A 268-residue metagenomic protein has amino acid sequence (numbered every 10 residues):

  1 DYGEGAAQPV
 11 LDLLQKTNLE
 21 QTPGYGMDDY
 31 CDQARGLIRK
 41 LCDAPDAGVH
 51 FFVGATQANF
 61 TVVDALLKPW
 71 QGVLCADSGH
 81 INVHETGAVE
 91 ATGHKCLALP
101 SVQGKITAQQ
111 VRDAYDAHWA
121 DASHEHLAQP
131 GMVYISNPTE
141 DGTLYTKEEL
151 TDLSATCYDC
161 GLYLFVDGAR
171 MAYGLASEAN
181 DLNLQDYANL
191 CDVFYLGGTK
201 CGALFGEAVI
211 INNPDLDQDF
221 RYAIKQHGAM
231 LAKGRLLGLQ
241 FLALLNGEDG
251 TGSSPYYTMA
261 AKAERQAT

Functional and structural regions predicted by a protein language model:
A7-A55, D77-N82, A88: Conserved N-terminal alpha-helix of the aminotransferase class I/II PLP-enzyme fold
L41, T61-W70, A88: Glycine-rich loop at the start of a catalytic domain that most often binds anionic cofactors/ligands
A65-V83: Conserved PLP-anchoring active-site segment centered on the Schiff-base-forming lysine
V73, C96-L97, L164-V166: Hydrophobic beta-strand scaffold residues
G93-G131, I135-P138, Y145-D152: PLP-dependent aminotransferase-class I/II
Q129-G131, L144, D181-T268: Active-site C-terminal subdomain of aminotransferase-like
Y145-S177: Catalytic PLP-binding core of fold-type I/II PLP enzymes
